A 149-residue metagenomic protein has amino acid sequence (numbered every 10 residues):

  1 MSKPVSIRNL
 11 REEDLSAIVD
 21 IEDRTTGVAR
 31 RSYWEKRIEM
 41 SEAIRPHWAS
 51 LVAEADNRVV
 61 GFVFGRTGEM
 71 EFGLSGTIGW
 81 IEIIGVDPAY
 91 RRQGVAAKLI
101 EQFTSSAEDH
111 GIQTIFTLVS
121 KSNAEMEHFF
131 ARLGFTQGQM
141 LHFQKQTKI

Functional and structural regions predicted by a protein language model:
S2, A131-I149: Terminal substrate-recognition subdomain of acyl/acetyltransferases
V5, N9-E13, D20, R24-G76 (+2 more regions): Acetyl-CoA-dependent GNAT
R11, D87, R91, S120: Residue-level recognition of the GNAT/N-acetyltransferase active site
A17-I21, K36-R37, K98, Q102 (+1 more regions): Alpha-helical elements of Rossmann-like donor-binding domains used by nucleotide-donor carbohydrate transfer enzymes
G68-M70, A89, S122, K148: Short coil/turn motifs at secondary-structure junctions
V86, R92-S105, R132: Conserved acetyl-CoA-binding loop-helix of GNAT-fold acetyltransferases
A97, K121-Q139: Conserved active-site alpha-helix within GNAT-family acetyltransferase domains
A107-L118: Conserved GNAT acetyl-CoA-binding A-motif
